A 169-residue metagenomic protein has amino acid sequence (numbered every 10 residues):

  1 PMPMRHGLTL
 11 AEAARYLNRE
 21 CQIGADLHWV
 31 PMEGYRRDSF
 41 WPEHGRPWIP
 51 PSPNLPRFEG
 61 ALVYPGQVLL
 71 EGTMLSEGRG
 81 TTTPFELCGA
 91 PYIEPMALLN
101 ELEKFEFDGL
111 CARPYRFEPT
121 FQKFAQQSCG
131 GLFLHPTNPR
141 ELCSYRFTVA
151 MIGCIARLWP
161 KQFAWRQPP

Functional and structural regions predicted by a protein language model:
P1-P65: Conserved anion/nucleotide-ligand pocket segment
P3-G7, C88, E141: Hydrophobic alpha-helical scaffolding
G7, A11, T81, Y145: Electropositive phosphate-/nucleotide-binding environments in soluble metabolic enzymes
E12-Y16, E86, E101: Alpha-helical scaffold segments in soluble metabolic enzymes
Q22, G78-T82, Q127-C129: Short gly/pro-enriched beta-turn/loop segments at secondary-structure junctions
H28-W29, E86, F133: Structured core elements
P47-M96: Active-site-lining helix/loop region of Rossmann-like oxidoreductase modules
G89-P169: Conserved functional hotspot residues or short segments at active or partner-binding sites across diverse domains
